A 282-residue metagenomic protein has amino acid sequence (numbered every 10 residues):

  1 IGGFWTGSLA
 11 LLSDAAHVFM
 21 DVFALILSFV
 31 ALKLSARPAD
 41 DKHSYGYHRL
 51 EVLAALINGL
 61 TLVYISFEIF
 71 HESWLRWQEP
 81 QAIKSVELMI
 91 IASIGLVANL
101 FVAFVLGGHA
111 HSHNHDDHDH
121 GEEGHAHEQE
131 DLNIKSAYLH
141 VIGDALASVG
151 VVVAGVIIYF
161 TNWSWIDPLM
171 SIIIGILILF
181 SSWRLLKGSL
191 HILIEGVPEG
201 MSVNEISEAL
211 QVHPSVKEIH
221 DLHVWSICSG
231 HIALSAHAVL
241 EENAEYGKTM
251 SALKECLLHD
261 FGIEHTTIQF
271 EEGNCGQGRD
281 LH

Functional and structural regions predicted by a protein language model:
I1-S13: Short, hydrophobic transmembrane alpha-helix segments
A16, A24-L34, P38-H282: Alpha-helical transmembrane segments and adjacent TM-loop junctions that form the membrane-embedded core of multi-pass
D21: Classical protein tyrosine phosphatase
